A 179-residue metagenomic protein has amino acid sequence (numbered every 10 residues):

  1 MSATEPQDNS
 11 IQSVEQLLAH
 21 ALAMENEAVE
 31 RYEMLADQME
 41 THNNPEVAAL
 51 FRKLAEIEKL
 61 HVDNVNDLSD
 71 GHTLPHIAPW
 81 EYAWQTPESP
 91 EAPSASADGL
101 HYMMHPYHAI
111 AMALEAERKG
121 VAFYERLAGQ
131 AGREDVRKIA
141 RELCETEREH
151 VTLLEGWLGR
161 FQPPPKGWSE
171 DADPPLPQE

Functional and structural regions predicted by a protein language model:
M1-E179: Iron-associated oxidoreductase/ferritin-like identity signal
